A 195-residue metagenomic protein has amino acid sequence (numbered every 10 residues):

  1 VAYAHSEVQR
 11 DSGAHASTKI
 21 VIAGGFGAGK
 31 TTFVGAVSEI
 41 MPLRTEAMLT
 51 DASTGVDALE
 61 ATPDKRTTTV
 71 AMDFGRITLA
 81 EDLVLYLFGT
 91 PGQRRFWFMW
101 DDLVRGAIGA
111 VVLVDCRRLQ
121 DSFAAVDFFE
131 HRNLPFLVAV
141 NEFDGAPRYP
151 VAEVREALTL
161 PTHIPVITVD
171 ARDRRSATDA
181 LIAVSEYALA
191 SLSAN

Functional and structural regions predicted by a protein language model:
A2-T62, R76-Y86: Conserved G1/Walker A P-loop phosphate-binding module
V21, L137-V138, I167: A structural signal for isolated positions on well-ordered beta-strands in alpha/beta enzyme cores
A23, T90-P91, D170-A171: A short hydrophobic beta-strand->loop->alpha-helix junction that borders the nucleotide-binding pocket of P-loop NTPases
V37, M41-R44, N133, A188 (+1 more regions): Conserved NTP-handling cores and scaffolds of large molecular machines
R66-R76, A80-F128: Switch II of P-loop NTPase G domains
L113-H163: Conserved C-terminal guanine-recognition region of P-loop GTPase G domains, centered on the G4
D144-N195: Canonical P-loop GTPase G-domain recognition
